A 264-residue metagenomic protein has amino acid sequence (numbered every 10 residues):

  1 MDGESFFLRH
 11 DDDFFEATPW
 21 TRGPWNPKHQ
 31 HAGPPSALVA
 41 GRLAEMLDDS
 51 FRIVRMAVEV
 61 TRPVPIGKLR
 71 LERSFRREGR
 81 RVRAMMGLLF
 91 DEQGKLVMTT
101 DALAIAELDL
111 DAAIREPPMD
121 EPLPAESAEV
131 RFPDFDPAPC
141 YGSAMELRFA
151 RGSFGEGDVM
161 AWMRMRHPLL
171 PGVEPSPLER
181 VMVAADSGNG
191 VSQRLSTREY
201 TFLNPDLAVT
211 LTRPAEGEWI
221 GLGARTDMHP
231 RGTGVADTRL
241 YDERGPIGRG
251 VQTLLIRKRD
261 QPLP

Functional and structural regions predicted by a protein language model:
M1-P264: Terminal targeting signals and extreme-terminal segments of soluble enzymes
